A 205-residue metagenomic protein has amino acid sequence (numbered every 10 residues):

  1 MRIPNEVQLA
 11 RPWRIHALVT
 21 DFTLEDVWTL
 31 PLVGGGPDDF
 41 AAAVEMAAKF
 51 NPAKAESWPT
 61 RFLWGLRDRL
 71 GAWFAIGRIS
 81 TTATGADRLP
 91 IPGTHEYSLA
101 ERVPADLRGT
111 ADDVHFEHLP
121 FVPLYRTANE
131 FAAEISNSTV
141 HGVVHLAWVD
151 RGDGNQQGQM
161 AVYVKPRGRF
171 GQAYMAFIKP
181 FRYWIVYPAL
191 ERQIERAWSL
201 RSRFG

Functional and structural regions predicted by a protein language model:
M1-T110: Hydrophobic ligand-binding cavity/cleft-lining segments
E25-T29, E130, Q157-Q159: Intrinsic-disorder/low-complexity, polar/charged segments enriched in Ser/Thr/Lys/Arg/Asp/Glu/Gln
L30-L32, I135, V162: Hydrophobic side chains in beta-strands
A53-S57, W148, Q157-Q159, Y183-P188: Glycine-rich loops and low-complexity Gly/Arg-rich segments that provide flexible linkers or classic glycine-based
T60-F62, V162-P166, A189-R196: Short C-terminal domain-edge/linker segments immediately following a structured domain
D106-G152: Hydrophobic-ligand binding "helix-grip"
N137-A176: Beta-strand/loop substructures that line and gate deep hydrophobic ligand-binding cavities in soluble
M175-G205: A conserved amphipathic terminal alpha-helix motif
